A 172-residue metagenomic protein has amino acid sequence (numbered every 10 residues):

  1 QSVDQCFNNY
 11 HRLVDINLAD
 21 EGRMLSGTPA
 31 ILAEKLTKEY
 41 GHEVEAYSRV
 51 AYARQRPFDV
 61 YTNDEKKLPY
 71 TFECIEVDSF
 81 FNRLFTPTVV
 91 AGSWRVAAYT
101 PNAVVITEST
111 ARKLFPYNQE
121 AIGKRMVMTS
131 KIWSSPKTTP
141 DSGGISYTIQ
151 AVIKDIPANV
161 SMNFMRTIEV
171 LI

Functional and structural regions predicted by a protein language model:
Q1, Y10, E43-V44, W94-A98 (+2 more regions): Aromatic-residue hotspot detector
S2-P57, L68: Membrane-proximal extracellular/periplasmic loop immediately following the first transmembrane helix
V3-C6, K35-K38, A91-R95, P116-Y117 (+1 more regions): Short, flexible, glycine/charge-rich loop motifs used to bind or transfer phosphoryl groups or to couple energy/partner
N9, I31, E76-F80, L84: Generic alpha-helical secondary structure signal
L13-D15, Y47, C74, T167-V170: Conserved beta-strand scaffold positions in the cores of enzyme catalytic domains, especially in NTP/NDP-utilizing
L18-L25, S48-F80, V90-V104, T129-Y147: Short acidic/polar micro-motifs at solvent-exposed secondary-structure junctions
M24-A33, V60-E65, I145, V152 (+1 more regions): Short charge-dense sequence patches
D78-A91, N102-I172: Mid-to-C-terminal secondary-structure elements that act as membrane-proximal/extracytoplasmic interface segments
